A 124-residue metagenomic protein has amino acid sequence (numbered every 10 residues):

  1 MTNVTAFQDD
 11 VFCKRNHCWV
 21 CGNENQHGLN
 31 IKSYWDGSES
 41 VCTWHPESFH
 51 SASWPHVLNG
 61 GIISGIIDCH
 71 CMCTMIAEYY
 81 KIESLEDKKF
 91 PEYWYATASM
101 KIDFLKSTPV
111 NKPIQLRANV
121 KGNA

Functional and structural regions predicted by a protein language model:
M1-C13, S99, K106-A124: HotDog/MaoC-like acyl-thioester-processing domains
M1-P55: Non-catalytic linker/capping segments at the edges of enzyme domains
T5, C18-C21, C42, K88-Y95 (+1 more regions): Intrinsically disordered, low-complexity segments enriched in polar/charged residues with Gly/Pro, especially when
D9-D10, D36, D68, D87 (+1 more regions): Acidic-enriched, low-complexity/disordered segments with a strong bias for Aspartate over Glutamate
F12-R15, D68, Y93-A96: Short acidic/polar alpha-helix capping motifs at helix-coil junctions
S40, G60-I66, E83-E86, L116 (+1 more regions): Short, low-complexity, polar/charged sequence segments that are solvent-exposed and flexible
V41-E78: A conserved, well-ordered hydrophobic junction motif at loop->secondary-structure transitions
C73-R117: Hydrophobic beta-strand-centered segment that forms part of the acyl-chain substrate-binding groove
